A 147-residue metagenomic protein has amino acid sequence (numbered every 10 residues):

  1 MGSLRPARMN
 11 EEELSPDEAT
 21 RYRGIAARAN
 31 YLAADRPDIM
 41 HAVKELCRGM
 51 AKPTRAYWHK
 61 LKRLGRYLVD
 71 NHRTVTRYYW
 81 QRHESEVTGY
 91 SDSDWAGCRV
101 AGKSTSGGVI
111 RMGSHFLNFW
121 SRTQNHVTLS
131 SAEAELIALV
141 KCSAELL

Functional and structural regions predicted by a protein language model:
M1-L147: Divalent metal-binding acidic/histidine catalytic loops
